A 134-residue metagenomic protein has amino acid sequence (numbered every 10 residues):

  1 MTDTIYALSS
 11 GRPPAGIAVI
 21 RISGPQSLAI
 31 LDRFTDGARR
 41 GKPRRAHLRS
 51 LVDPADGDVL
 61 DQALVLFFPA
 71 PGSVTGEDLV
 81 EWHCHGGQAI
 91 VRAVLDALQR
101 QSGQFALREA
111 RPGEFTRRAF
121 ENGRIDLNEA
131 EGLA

Functional and structural regions predicted by a protein language model:
M1-A134: A glycine-rich (often HGG/GG-containing) alpha/beta subdomain
